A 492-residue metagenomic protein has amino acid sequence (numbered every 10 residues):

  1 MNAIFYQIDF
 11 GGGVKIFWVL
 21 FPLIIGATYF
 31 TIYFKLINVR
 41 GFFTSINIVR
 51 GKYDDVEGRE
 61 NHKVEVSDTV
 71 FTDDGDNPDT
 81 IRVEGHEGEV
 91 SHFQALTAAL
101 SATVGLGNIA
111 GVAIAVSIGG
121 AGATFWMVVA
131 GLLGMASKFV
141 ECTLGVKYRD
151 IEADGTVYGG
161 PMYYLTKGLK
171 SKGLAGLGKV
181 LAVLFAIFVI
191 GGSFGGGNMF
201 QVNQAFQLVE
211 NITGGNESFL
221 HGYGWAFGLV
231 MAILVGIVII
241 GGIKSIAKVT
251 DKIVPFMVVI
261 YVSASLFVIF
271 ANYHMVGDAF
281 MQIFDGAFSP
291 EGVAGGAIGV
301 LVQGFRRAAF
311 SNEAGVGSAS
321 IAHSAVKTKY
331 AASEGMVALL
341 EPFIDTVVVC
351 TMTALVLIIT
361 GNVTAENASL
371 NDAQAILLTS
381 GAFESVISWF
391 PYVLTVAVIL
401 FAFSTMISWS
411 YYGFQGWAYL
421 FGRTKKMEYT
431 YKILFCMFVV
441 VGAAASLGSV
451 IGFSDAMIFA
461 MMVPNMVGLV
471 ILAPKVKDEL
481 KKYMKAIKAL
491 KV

Functional and structural regions predicted by a protein language model:
M1-A102, L106, S117-A123, G134 (+1 more regions): N-terminal alpha-helical transmembrane segments of multi-pass membrane transport and channel/translocase proteins
L23-G26, F30-N47, L181, F185 (+7 more regions): Membrane-interface loop-to-helix entry segments
F30-T31, L100, A130-G155, T166-N203 (+2 more regions): Helix-loop-helix module between adjacent transmembrane segments
Y33-N38, N108-G111, A121, S193-F206 (+6 more regions): Transmembrane helix-loop junctions in multi-pass membrane proteins
V49-V64, P78-L96, G131, C142 (+3 more regions): Transmembrane-helix boundary/entry motifs in multi-pass membrane transporters
K63-A115, L144-K147, A153-G168, L184 (+2 more regions): Alpha-helical membrane segments and immediately flanking helix-loop junctions that form or couple to the substrate/ion
A130-E141, F227-I243, V254-H274, R306-R307 (+2 more regions): Selective recognition of specific alpha-helical transmembrane segments in multi-pass small-molecule
E141-D154, A264-Q282, V293-G296, A325-T328 (+2 more regions): Extracellular/periplasmic helix-exit of transmembrane alpha-helices
